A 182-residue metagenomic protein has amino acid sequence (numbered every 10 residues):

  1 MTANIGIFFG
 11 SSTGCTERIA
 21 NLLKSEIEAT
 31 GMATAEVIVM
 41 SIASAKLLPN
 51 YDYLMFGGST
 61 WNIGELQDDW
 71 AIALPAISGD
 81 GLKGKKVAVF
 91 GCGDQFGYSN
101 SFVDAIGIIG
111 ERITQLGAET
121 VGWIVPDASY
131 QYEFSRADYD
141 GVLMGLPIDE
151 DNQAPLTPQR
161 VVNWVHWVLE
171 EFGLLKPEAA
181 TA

Functional and structural regions predicted by a protein language model:
T2-A3, T30, N50-A182: FMN-binding flavodoxin-like domain, especially the glycine-rich phosphate-binding loop
N4-E26: N-terminal beta1-alpha1 ligand-phosphate binding loop
G6-I7, I38-S41, A73-A76: Short acidic/polar alpha-helix capping motifs at helix-coil junctions
F8, M40-A43, E150-L156: Short, exposed beta-strand "edge-strand" segments with a Pro/Gly-rich flavor and a Y/T-containing core
G10-G14, I42, T60: Short, surface-exposed acidic/glycine-rich loop or hinge patches that mediate macromolecular interfaces
M32-S44: A short beta-strand-loop structural module common to alpha/beta enzyme folds
